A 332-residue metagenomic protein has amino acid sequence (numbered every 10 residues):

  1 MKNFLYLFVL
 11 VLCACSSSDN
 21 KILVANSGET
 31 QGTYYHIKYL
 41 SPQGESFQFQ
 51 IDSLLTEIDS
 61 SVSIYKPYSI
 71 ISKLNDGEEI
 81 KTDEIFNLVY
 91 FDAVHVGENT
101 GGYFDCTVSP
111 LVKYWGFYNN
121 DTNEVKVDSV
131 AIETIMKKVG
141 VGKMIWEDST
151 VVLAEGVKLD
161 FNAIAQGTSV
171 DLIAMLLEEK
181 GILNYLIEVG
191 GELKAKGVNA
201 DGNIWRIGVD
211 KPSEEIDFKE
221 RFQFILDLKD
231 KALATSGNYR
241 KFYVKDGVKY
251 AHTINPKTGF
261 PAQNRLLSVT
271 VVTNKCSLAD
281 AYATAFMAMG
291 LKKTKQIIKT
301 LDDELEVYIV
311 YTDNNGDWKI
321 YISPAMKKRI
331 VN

Functional and structural regions predicted by a protein language model:
M1-V9: Sec-dependent signal peptide recognition, specifically the positively charged N-region followed immediately by
F4, C15-N332: Mature catalytic core of soluble alpha/beta enzymes
